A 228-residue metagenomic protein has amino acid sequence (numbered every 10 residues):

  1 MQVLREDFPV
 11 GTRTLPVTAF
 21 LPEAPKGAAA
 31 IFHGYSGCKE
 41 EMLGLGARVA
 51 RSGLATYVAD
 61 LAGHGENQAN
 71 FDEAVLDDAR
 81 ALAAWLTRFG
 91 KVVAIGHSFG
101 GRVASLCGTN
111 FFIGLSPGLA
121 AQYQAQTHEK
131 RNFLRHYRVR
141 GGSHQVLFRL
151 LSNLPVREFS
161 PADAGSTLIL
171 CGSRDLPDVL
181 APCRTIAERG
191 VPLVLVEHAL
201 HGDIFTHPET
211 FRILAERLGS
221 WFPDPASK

Functional and structural regions predicted by a protein language model:
M1-P22: N-terminal cap/lid segment of alpha/beta-hydrolase-fold proteins
A30-G34, C171-G172: The conserved beta1-alpha1 loop
Y35-A47, L180-A181: The serine-hydrolase catalytic nucleophile loop
S36, D60-G65, L119, L200-H201: Alpha/beta-hydrolase active-site loop signature
S36-K39, G63-T87: Catalytic nucleophile-loop/oxyanion-hole region of alpha/beta-hydrolase and closely related hydrolase-like folds
G46-E66: Conserved alpha/beta-hydrolase
I95-A104: Gly/Ala-rich beta-loop-alpha elbow adjacent to hydrolase catalytic centers
T109-S227: The alpha/beta-hydrolase serine catalytic core
